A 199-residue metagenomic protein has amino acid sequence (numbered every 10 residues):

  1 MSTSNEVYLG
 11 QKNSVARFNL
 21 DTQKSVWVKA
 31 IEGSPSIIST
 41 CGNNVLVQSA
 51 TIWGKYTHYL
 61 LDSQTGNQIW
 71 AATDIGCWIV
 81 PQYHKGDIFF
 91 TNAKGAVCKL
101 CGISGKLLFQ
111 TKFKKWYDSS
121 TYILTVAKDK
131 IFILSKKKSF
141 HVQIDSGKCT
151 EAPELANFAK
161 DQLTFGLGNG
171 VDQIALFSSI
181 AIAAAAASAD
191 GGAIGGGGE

Functional and structural regions predicted by a protein language model:
M1-G10, V15-L20, V26: An edge-strand/N-cap motif at the start of beta-rich repeat modules
M1-S2, I31-N43, T73-G86, K115-K128 (+1 more regions): Repeated scaffold domains used in trafficking and secretory/extracellular systems, primarily beta-propellers
S2-S4, C41-N43, W53, T65 (+2 more regions): Acidic/polar residues in short coil/turn loops that connect beta-strands within repeat-based beta-sheet scaffolds
E6-Y8, L46, I88-F89, K130-F132: Conserved beta-propeller blade signature
N13-A16, W53-Y59, K94-C98, K137-Q143: Structural motif
N19, K24-G33, N67-A72, K106-W116 (+1 more regions): Aromatic (tryptophan-biased) beta-strands that constitute blades/sheets of beta-rich domains
L20, S63, G102, I144-S146: Inter-blade boundary loops/turns of WD-repeat beta-propellers
L176-E199: Intrinsically disordered, low-complexity segments
